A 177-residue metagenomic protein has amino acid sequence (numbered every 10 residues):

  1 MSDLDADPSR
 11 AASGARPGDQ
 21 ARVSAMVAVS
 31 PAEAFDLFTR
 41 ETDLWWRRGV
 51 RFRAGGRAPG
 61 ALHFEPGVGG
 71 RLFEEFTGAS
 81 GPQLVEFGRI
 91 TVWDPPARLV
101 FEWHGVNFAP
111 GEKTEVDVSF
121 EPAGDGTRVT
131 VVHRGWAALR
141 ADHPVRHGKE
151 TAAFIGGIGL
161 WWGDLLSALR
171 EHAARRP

Functional and structural regions predicted by a protein language model:
M1-P59: Hydrophobic ligand-binding cavity/cleft-lining segments
S2-D5, N107, G135-P177: A conserved amphipathic terminal alpha-helix motif
V27-V29, P66, V92: Conserved strand-loop elements at the edges of beta-sheets that form or border functional pockets
A34-F38, L72, I90, F101 (+3 more regions): Hydrophobic pocket/interface hotspot
F35-F38, W45-W46, A61, W93 (+3 more regions): Tryptophan-centric aromatic hotspots in well-structured domains and transmembrane helices
R40-V85: Short beta-edge strand/loop motif at the mouth of beta-sheet-based domains
H63, F73, T77-R128, R134: Hydrophobic-ligand binding "helix-grip"
